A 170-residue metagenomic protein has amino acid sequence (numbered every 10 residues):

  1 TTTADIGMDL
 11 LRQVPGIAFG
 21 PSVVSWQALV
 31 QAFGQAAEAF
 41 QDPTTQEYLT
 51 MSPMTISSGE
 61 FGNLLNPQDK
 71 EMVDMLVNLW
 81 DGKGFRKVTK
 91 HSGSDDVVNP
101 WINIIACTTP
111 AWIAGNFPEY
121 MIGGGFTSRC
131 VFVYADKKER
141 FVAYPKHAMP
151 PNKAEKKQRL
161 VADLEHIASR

Functional and structural regions predicted by a protein language model:
T1-R170: Phosphate-handling catalytic cores of nucleic-acid transaction enzymes
